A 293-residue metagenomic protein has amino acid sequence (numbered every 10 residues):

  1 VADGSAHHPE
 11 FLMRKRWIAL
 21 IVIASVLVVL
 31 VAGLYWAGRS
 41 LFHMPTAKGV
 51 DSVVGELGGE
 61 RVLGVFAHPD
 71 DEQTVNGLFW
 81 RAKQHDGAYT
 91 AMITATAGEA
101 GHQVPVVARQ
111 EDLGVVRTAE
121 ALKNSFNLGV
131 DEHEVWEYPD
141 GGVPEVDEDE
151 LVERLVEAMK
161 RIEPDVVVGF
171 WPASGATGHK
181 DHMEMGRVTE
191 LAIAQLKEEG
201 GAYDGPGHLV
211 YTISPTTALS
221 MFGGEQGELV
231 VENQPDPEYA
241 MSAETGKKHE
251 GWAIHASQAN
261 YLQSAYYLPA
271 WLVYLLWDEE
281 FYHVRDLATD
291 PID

Functional and structural regions predicted by a protein language model:
V1-F11: N-terminal amphipathic/basic-hydrophobic helices that include classical n-h-c signal peptides and signal-anchor
F11-I23, L30-I162, E190-E199: Active-site rim/loop-helix segments in enzyme catalytic domains that contact anionic ligands
A24-G33, E199-D293: The feature marks non-catalytic terminal segments
H68, H179-H182, H255: Histidine-centered active-site/metal-ligand motif
H102-V106, K180, S220-E225: Short aromatic-enriched loop/helix-cap "lid" or pocket-rim segments at secondary-structure transitions that line
E111-V115, E145-E150, H179-M183, Y239-G246: Soluble non-cytosolic domains of exported or imported proteins
E137-Y138, G169-A173, I213-S214: Short, well-ordered beta-to-alpha junction loops that form the rim of enzyme active sites and present histidine/acidic
M159-L196: Active-site adenylate/phosphate-handling loop in enzymes that bind or generate adenylated species
